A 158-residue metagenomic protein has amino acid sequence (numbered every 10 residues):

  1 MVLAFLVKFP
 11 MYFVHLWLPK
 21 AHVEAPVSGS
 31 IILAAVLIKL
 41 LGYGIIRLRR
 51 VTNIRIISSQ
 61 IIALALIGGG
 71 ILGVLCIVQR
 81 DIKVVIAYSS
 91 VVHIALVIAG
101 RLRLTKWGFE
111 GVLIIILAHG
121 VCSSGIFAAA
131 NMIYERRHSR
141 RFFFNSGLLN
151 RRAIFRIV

Functional and structural regions predicted by a protein language model:
M1-V158: Core, highly hydrophobic multi-pass alpha-helical transmembrane subunits of bioenergetic inner membranes
